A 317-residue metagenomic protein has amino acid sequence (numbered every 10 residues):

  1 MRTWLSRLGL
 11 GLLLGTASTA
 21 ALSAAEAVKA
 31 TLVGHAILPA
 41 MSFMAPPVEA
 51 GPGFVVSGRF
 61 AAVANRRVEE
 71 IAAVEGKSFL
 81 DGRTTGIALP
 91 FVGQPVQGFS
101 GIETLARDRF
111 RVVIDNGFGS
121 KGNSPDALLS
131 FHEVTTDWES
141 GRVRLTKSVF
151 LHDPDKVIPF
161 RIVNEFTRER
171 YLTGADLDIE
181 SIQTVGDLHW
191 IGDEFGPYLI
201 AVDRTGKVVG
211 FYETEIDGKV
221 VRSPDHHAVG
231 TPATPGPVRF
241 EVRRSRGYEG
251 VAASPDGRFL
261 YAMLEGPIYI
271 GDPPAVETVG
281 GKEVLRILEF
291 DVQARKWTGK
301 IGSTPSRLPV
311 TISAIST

Functional and structural regions predicted by a protein language model:
M1-L5: N-terminal secretory signal peptides that target proteins for export/translocation
R7-A20: Bacterial N-terminal signal peptides
A24-T317: Sequence/structural signature of beta-propeller domains
